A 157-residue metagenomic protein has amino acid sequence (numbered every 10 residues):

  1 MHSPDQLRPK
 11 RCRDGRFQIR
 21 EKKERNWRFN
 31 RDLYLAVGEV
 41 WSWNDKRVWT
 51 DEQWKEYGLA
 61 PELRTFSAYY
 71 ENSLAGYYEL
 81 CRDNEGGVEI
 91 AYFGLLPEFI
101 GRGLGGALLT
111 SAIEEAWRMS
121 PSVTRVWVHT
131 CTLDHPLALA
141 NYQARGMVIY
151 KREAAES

Functional and structural regions predicted by a protein language model:
M1-K23: Acyl-donor-binding surface of acyltransferase catalytic domains
G15-E39: Short, contiguous, helix-prone interaction/anchoring segments in small proteins
G38-Q53: Conserved GNAT-fold acetyl-CoA-binding loop/helix
K55-S67: A short helix-loop-beta-strand connector motif used in the catalytic cores of GNAT acetyltransferases and, in some
S67, S73-R82, E89-G94: Conserved beta-strand in the GNAT
R82-A91, I100, S122-T124: A conserved beta-turn-beta hairpin within the catalytic core of GNAT-like acetyltransferases that forms part
Y92-L95, G101-R118, L139-A144: Conserved acetyl-CoA-binding loop-helix of GNAT-fold acetyltransferases
I100, V126-A138, A155-S157: Conserved beta-strand-loop-alpha-helix junction that forms the acyl-donor binding cleft
